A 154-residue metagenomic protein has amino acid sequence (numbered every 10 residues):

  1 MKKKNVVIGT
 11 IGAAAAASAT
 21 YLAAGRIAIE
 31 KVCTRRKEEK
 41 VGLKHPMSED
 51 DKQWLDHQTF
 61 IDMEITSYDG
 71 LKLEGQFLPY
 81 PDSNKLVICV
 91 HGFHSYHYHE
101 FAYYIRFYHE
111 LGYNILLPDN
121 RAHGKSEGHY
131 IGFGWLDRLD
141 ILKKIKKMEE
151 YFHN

Functional and structural regions predicted by a protein language model:
M1-I11: Feature marks short, highly hydrophobic, charge-poor N-terminal signal-anchor/signal peptide-like helices that anchor
G9-T66: An N-terminal hydrophobic leader/cap segment in hydrolases
Y68-P79: A short loop-to-beta-strand scaffold at the N-terminal edge of the catalytic core in hydrolase folds
N84-G92: Short beta-strand element of the alpha/beta-hydrolase
F93-F107, N120: The serine-hydrolase catalytic nucleophile loop
H99-F101, S126-H129: Conserved catalytic-core motifs of eukaryotic protein kinase domains, centered on the activation segment
F107-E127: Conserved alpha/beta-hydrolase
I131-H153: Alpha/beta-hydrolase active-site loop
